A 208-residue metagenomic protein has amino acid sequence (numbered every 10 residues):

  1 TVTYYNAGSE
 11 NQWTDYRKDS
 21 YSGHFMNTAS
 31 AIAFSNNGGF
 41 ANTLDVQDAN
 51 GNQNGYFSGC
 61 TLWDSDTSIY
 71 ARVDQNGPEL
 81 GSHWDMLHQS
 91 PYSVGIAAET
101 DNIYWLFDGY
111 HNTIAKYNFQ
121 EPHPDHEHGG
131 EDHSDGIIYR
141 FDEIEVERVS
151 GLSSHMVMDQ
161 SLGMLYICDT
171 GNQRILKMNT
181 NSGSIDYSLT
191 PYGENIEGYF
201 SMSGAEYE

Functional and structural regions predicted by a protein language model:
T1, G39-T43, A49, I103-F107 (+2 more regions): Conserved beta-propeller blade signature
T1, N42-T61, K116-F119, P124-H126: Short, conserved, GDST-rich strand-edge loop motifs in beta-rich repeat architectures
T1, S22-F40, H83-N102, R140-G163 (+1 more regions): Beta-rich, blade/repeat-based domains predominating in secreted/periplasmic proteins but also intracellular
Y4-Q12, L62-Q75, Y117-E131, M178-G193: Short loop/turn segments immediately following beta-strands, especially the blade-tip and inter-blade linker loops
Q12-G23, R72-L87, D125-R148, S188-Y207: Blade-edge beta-strand/turn elements of extracellular beta-propeller and related beta-sheet repeat scaffolds
G23-T28, Q53-A97: Asp-box/WD-like beta-propeller blade repeats and closely related beta-sheet repeat scaffolds
N37, G59, D101, Y110-H111 (+2 more regions): Surface-exposed loop/turn positions within WD40 beta-propeller blades
D45-D48, Y110, Q120, G171 (+1 more regions): Residue-level signature of beta-propeller blades and closely related beta-rich strand-turn architectures in secreted
